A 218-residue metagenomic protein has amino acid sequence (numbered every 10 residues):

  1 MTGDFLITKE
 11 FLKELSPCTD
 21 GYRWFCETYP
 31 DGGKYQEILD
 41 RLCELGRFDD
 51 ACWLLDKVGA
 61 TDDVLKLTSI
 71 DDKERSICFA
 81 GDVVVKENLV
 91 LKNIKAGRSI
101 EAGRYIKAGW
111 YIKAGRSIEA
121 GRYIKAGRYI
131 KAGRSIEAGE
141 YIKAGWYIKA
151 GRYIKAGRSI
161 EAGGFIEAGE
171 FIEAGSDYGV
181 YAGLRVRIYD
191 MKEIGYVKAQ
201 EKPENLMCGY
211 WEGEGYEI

Functional and structural regions predicted by a protein language model:
M1-I218: Short, glycine-biased loop/turn motifs at secondary-structure junctions and in low-complexity Ser/Thr/Pro-rich termini
